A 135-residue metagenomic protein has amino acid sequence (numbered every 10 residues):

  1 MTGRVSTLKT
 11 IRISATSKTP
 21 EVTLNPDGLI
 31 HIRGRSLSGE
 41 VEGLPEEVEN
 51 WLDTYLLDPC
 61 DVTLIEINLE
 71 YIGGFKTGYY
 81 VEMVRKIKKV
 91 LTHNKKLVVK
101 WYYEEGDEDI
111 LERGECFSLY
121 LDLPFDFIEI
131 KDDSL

Functional and structural regions predicted by a protein language model:
M1, D107, K131-D133: Peripheral, non-catalytic segments of secretory and membrane proteins
M1-T7, I65: Intrinsically disordered, low-complexity terminal regions
V5-E46: STAS-typified acidic loop motif
D27-H31, D61-E66: Glycine-rich, often proline-containing surface loops adjacent to acidic residues and nearby aromatics that form
L37-T63: Short, well-structured hydrophobic secondary-structure segments
V48, L64-F117: Amphipathic alpha-helical interaction surfaces in cytosolic regulatory modules
S118-L135: A cross-taxonomic marker for long C-terminal extensions/tails that follow the last structured domain
